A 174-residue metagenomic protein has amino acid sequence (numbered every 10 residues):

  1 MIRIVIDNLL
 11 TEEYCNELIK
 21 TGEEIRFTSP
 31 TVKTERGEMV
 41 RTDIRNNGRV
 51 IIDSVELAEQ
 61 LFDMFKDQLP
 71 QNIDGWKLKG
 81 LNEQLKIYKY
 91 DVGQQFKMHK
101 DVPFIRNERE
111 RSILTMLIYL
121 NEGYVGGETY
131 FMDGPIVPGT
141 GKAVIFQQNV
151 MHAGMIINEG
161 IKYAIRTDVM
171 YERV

Functional and structural regions predicted by a protein language model:
M1-A143, N149-V174: Fe(II)/2-oxoglutarate oxygenase catalytic core
